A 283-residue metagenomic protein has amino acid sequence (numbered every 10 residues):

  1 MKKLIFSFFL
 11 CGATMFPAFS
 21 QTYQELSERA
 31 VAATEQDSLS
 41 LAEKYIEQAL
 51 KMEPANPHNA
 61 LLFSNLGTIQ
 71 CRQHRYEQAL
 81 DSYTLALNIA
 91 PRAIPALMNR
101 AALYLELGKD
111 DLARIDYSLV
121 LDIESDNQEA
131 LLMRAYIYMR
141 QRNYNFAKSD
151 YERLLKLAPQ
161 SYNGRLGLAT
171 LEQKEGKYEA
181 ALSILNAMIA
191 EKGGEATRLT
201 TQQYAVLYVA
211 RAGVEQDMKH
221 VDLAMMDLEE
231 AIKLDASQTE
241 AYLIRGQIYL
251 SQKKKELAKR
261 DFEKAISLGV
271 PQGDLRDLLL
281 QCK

Functional and structural regions predicted by a protein language model:
Y23-Q24, P57-L61, I94-P95, Q128-E129 (+5 more regions): Helix-start (N-cap) detector for alpha-helical repeat units in TPR-like alpha-solenoids, especially tetratricopeptide
E35-Q36, I69-R72, E106-L107, R140-Q141 (+4 more regions): Register position in tetratricopeptide repeats
M52-A55, I89, I123, L157 (+3 more regions): Structural marker of alpha-solenoid helical repeat scaffolds
N65, N99, M133-Y136, G167 (+4 more regions): Canonical tetratricopeptide repeat
R198-A205, V209, Q247, S251-K283: Terminal, low-structured helical/coil segments at or just beyond the last alpha-helical repeat
